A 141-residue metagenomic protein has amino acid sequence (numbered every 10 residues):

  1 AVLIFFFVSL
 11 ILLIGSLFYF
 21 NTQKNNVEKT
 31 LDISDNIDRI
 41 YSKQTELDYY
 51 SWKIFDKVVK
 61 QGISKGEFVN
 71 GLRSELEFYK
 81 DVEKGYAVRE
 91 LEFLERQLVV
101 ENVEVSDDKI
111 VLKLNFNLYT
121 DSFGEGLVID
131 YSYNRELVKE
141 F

Functional and structural regions predicted by a protein language model:
A1-L10: Glycine-centered recognition micro-motifs in short, flexible terminal segments and loops
L12-F141: Long, compositionally biased, intrinsically disordered regions
